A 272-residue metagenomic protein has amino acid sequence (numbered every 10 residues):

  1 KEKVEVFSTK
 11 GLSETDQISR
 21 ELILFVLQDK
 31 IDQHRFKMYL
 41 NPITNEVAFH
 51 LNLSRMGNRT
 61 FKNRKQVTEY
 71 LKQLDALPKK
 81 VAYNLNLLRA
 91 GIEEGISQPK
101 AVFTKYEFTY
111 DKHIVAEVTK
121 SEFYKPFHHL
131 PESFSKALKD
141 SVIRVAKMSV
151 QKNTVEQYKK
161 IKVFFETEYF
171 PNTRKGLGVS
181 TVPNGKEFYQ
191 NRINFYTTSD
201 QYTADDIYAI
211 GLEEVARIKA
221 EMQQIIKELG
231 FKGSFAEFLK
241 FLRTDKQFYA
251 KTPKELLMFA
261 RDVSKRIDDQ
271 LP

Functional and structural regions predicted by a protein language model:
K1-P272: N-terminal maturation segment of proteins
